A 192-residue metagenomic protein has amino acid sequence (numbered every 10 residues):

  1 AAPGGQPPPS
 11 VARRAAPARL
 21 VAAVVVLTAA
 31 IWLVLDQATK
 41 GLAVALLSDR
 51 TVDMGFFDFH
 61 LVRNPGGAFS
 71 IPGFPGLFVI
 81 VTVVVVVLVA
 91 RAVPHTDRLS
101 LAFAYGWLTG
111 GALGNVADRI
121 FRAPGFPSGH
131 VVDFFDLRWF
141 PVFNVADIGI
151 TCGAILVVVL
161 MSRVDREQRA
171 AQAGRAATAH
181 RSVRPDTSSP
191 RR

Functional and structural regions predicted by a protein language model:
A1-R192: Alpha-helical transmembrane bundles and membrane-interface segments of multipass inner-membrane proteins
